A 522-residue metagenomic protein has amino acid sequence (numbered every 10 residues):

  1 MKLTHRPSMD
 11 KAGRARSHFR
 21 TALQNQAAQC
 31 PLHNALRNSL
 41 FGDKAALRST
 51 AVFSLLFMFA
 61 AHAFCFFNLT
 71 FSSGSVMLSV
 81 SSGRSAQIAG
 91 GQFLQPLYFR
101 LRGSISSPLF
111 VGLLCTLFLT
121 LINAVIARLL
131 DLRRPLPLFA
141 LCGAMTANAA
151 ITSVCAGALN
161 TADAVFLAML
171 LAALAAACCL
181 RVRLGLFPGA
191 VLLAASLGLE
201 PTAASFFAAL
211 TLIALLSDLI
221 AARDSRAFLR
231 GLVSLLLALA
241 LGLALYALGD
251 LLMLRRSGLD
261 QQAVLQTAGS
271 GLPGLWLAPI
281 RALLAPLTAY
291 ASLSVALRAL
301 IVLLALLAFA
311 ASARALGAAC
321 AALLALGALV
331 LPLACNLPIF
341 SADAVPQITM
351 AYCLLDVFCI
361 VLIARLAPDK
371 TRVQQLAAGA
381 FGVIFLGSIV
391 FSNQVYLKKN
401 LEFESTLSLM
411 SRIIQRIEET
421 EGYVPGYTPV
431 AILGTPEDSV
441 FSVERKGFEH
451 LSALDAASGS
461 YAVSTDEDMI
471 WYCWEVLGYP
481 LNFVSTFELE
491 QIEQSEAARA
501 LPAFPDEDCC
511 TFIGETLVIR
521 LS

Functional and structural regions predicted by a protein language model:
L36-A89, F93-L121, L130-A140, I389-S522: Intrinsically disordered, polar/acidic, low-complexity terminal segments
I88, Q92, L136-L180, G198-P201 (+2 more regions): Membrane-interface micro-motifs in multi-pass membrane enzymes
L113-F139, T146-A149, L174-C178, L307-A310: Transmembrane-helix motifs of polytopic, lipid-linked glycan transferases
N123, S292-A321: Hydrophobic, aromatic-rich transmembrane alpha-helices and their immediate juxtamembrane boundary segments
A172-L186, D218-A222: Membrane-interface transmembrane helices that cradle and orient dolichyl/undecaprenyl
G185-P201, F206-F207, L212, L241: Membrane-interface alpha helices of multi-pass inner-membrane proteins
F187, L366-S392: Signature aromatic-anchored transmembrane alpha helix within multi-pass, membrane-resident enzymes that catalyze glycan
F207-A240: Perimembrane helix-loop-helix junctions
